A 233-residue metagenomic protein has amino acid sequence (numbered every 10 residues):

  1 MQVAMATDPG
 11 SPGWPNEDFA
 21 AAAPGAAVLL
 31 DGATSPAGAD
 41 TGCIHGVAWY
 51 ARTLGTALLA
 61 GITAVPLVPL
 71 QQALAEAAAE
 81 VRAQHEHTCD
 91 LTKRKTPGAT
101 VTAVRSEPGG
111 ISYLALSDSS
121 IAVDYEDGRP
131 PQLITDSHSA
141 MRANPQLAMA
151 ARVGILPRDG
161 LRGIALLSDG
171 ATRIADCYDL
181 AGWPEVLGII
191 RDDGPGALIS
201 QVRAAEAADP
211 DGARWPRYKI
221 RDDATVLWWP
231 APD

Functional and structural regions predicted by a protein language model:
M1-L58, S119, V153-G154, G170 (+1 more regions): N-terminal entry segment of metal-dependent catalytic domains or homologous docking segments
Q2-W14, A79-T92, V123-G154, I199-K219: PP2C/PPM family metal-dependent serine/threonine protein phosphatase catalytic domain, recognizing the conserved
M5-A6, A22, S106, P145-D233: C-terminal catalytic subdomain
V28, A115, I164-L166: Residue-level marker for buried hydrophobic side chains located in beta-strands that build the well-ordered beta-sheet
A37-G38, S112, V123-Y125, I174-D176: Short helix/loop capping segments that flank catalytic or ligand/cofactor-binding pockets
T41-W49, R129, D179-W183: Short Gly/aromatic-enriched secondary-structure transition segments
R52-R82, P184-A205: Helix-loop-helix
L54, I62-Y125, R142-P157, W229: Catalytic core of PPM/PP2C metal-dependent serine/threonine phosphatase domains
